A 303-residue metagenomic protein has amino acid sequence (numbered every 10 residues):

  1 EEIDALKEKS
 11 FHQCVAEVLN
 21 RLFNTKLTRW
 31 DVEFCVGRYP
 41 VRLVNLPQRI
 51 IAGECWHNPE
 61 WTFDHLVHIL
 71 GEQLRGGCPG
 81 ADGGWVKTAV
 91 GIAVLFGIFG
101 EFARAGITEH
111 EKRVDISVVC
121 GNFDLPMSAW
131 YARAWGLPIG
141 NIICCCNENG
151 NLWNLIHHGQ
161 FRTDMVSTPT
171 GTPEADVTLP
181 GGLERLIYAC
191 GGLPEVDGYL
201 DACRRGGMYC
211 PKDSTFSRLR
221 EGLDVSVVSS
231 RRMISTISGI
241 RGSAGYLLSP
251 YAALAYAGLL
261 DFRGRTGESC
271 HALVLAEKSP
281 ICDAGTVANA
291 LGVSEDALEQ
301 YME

Functional and structural regions predicted by a protein language model:
E1-E303: PLP-dependent amino-acid enzyme catalytic core
